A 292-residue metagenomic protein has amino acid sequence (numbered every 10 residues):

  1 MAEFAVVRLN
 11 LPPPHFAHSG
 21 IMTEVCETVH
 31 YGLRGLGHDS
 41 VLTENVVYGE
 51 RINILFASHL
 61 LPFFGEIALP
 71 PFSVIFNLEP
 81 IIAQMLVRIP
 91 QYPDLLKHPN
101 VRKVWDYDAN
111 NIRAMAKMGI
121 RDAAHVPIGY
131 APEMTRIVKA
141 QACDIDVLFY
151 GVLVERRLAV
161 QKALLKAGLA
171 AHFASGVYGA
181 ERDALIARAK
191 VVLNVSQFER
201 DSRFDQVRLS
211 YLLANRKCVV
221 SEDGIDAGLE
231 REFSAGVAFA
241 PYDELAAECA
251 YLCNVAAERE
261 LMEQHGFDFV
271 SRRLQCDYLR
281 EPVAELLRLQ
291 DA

Functional and structural regions predicted by a protein language model:
A2-I52, A57-S234, A238, S271 (+2 more regions): Nucleotide-sugar donor-binding catalytic core of glycosyltransferases
A235-D243, Y251-A256: Conserved acidic donor-binding segment of nucleotide-sugar-dependent glycosyltransferases
Y242-L245, G266: Catalytic phosphate/metal-binding cores of nucleic-acid and nucleotide-processing enzymes, i.e., regions that mediate
E248: Short amphipathic alpha-helices within nucleic acid-binding modules
C253-L287: A charged, aromatic-enriched C-terminal amphipathic alpha-helix characteristic of glycosyltransferases across folds
